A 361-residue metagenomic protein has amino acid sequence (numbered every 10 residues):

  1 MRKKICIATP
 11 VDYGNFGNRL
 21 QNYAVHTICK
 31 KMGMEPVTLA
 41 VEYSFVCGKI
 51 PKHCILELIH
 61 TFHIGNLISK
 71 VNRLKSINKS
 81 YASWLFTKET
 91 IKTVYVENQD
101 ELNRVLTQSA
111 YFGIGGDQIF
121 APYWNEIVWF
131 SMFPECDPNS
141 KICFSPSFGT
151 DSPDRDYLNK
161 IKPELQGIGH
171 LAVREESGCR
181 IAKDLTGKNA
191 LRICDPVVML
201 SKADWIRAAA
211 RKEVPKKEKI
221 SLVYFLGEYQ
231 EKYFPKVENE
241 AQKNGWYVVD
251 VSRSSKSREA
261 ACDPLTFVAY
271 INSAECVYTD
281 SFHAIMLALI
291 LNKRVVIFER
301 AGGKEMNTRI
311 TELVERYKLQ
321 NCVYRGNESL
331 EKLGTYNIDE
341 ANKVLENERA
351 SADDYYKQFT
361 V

Functional and structural regions predicted by a protein language model:
M1-V361: Active-site anion-handling motifs in enzyme catalytic cores
